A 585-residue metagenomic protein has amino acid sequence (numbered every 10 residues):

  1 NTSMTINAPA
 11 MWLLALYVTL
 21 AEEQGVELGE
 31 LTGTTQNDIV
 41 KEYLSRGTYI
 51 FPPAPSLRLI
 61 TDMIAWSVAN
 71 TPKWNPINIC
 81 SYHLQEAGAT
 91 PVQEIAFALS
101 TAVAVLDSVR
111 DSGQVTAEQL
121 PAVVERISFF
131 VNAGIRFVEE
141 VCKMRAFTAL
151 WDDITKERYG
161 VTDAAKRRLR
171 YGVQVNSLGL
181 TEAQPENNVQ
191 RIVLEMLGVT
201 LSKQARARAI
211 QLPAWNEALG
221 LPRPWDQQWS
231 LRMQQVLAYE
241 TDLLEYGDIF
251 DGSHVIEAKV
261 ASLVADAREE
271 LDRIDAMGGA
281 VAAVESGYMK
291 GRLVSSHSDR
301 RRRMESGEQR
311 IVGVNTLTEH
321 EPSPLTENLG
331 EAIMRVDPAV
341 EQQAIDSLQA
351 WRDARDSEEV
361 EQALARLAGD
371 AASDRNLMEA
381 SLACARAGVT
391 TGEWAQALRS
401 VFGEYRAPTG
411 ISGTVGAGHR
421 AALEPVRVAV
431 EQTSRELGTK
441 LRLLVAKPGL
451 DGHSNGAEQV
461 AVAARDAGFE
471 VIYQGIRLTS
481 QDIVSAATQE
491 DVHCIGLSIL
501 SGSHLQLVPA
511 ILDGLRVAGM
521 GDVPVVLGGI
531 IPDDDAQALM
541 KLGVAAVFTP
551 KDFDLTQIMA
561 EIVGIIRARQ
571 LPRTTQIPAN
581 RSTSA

Functional and structural regions predicted by a protein language model:
N1, L20-T32, A65-N75, A104-E125 (+10 more regions): Secondary-structure transition/capping motifs at alpha-helix termini and the adjoining loop/turn into the next element
N1-E140, R158, A165-G172, R208-P213 (+6 more regions): Catalytic alpha/beta active-site cores
T2, K41-F51, L84-G88, V131-R136 (+8 more regions): Short beta-alpha connecting loops at secondary-structure transitions that line or flank enzyme active sites
D38-K41, S56-G113, Q190-L271, M277 (+1 more regions): Mobile "lid/hinge" segments at catalytic clefts and subdomain interfaces of large enzymes
R168-Y171, T439-R442, V517-L527: Short beta-strand/loop segments at the ligand-binding rim of alpha/beta enzyme cores
R223-P224, Q228-Q235, Y239-P425, T488 (+1 more regions): Flexible, glycine-rich loop/tail regions that form catalytic "lids" or insertion modules at the edges of active sites
A457-V563, R567: Cofactor-cradling patches in redox/metallo enzymes
